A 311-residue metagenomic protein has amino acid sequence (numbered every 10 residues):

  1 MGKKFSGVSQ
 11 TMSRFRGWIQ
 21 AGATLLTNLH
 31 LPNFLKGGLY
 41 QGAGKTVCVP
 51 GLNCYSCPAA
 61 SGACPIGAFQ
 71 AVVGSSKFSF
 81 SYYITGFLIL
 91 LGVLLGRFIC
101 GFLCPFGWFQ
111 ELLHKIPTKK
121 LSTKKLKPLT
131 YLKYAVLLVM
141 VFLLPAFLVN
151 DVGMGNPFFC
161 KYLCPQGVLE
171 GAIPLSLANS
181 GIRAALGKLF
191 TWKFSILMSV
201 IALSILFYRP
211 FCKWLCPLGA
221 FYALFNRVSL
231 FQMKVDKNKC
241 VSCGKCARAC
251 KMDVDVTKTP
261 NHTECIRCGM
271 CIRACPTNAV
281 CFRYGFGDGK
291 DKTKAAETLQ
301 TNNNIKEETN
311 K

Functional and structural regions predicted by a protein language model:
M1-T257, T263-K311: Non-ligating segments of multi-cofactor redox enzymes
